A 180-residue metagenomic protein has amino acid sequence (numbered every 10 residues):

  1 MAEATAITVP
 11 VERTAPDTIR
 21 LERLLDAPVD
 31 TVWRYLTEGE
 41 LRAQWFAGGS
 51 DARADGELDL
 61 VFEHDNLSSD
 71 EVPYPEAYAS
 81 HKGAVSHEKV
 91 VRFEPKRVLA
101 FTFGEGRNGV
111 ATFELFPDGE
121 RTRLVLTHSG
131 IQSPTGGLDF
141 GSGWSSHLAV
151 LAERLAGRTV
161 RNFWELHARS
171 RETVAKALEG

Functional and structural regions predicted by a protein language model:
M1-D51: Hydrophobic ligand-binding cavity/cleft-lining segments
A2-T8, E12, A77-H81, G119-G180: Terminal "cap-and-tail" regions of soluble proteins that handle hydrophobic small molecules
P16, A27, D55, E94-K96 (+1 more regions): Residue-level signal for tight coil/turn positions that link beta-strands
R20, G39-G83, F163-S170: Short beta-edge strand/loop motif at the mouth of beta-sheet-based domains
V32, R42, L58, V90 (+4 more regions): Hydrophobic pocket/interface hotspot
F46-A47, F101, T135-G136: Short helix-to-loop capping/linker segments positioned immediately adjacent to catalytic or ligand/cofactor-binding
D51, H64-I131: Hydrophobic-ligand binding "helix-grip"
